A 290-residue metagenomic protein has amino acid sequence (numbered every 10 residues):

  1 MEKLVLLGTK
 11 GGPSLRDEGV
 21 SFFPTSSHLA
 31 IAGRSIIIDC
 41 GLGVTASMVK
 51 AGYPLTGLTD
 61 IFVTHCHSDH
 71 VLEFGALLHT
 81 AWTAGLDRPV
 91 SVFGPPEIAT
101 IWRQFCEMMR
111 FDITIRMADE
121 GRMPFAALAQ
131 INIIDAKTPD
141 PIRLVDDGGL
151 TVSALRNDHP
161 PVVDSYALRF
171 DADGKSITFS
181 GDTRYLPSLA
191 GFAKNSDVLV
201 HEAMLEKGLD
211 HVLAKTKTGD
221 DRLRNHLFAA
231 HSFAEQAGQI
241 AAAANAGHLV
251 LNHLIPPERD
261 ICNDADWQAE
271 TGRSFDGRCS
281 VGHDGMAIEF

Functional and structural regions predicted by a protein language model:
M1-T178, R184, G191, A265-F290: Binuclear metal-dependent hydrolase catalytic cores
A167, D173-T178, R184-H283: Cap/insert and terminal regions of metallo-dependent hydrolase folds
